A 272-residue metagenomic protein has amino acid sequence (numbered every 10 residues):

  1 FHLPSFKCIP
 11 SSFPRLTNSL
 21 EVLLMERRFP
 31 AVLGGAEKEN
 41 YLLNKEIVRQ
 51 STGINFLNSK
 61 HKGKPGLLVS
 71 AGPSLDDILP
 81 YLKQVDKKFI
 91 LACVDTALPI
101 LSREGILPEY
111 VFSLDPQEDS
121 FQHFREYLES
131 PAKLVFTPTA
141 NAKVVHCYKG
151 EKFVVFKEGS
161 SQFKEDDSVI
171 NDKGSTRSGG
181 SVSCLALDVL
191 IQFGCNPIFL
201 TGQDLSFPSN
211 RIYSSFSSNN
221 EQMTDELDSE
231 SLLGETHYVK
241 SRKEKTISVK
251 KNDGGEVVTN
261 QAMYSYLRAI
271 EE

Functional and structural regions predicted by a protein language model:
F1-I90, R103-L107, D119-P131, A142-V144 (+2 more regions): N-terminal donor/sugar-recognition subdomains of glycan-related enzymes, prototypically the membrane-proximal stem
G66-S70, A92-C93, F112, V135 (+2 more regions): Structural motif
F89-A97, E109-D115, P131-T139: Short internal beta-strands
A97-L98, G105-D115, L190-Y213: Glycine-rich phosphate/pyrophosphate-binding loops and their adjacent beta-strand/loop elements at enzyme active sites
L98-I100, E118-F121, N141-V144, S161-F163 (+1 more regions): Short gly/pro/ser/thr-enriched loop/turn and capping motifs at secondary-structure boundaries
F112-E118, H123-P131, V154-F156, S214-Y238: Acidic, Ser/Thr-rich peripheral helices and adjacent loops at domain boundaries
K143-L205: Active-site/ligand-binding-proximal alpha/beta "capping" segment
G194-S206, N210-K250, T259-N260, Y264-E272: Structured mid-domain segments that build the active-site/substrate or prosthetic-cofactor binding neighborhood
